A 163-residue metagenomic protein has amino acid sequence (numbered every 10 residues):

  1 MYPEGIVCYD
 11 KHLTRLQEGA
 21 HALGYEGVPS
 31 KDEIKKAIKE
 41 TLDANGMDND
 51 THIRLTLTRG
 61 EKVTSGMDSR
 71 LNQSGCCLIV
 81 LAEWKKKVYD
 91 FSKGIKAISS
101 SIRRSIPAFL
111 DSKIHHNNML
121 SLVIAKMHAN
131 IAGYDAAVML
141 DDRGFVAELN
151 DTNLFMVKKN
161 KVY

Functional and structural regions predicted by a protein language model:
M1-V138, D142-F145: Conserved alpha/beta cores of soluble small-molecule-handling proteins
V138, F145-Y163: Glycine- and Gly-Pro-enriched alpha-helical subdomains that act as flexible, kink-prone "lid/hinge" or packing modules
